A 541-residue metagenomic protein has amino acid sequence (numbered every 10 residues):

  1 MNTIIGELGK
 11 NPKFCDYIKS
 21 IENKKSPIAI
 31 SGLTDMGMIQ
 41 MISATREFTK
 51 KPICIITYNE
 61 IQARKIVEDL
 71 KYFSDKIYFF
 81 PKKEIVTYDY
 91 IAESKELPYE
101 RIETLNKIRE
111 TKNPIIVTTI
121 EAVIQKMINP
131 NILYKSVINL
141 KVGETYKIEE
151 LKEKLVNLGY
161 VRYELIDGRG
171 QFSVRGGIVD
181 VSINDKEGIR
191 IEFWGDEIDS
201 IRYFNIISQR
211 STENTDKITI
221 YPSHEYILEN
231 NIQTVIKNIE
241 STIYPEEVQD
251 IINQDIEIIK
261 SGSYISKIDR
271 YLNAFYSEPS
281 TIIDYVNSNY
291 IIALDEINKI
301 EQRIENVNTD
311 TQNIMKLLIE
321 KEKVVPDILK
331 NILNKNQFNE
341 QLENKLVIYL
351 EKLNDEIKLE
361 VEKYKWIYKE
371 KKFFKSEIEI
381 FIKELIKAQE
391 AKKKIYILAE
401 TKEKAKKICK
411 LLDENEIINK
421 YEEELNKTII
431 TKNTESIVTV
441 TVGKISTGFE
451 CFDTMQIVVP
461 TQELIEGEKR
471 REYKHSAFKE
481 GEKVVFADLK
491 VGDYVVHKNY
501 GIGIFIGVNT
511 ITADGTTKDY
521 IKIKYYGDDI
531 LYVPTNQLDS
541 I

Functional and structural regions predicted by a protein language model:
M1-I541: ASCE RecA-like P-loop NTPase motor cores that couple ATP hydrolysis to mechanical translocation on nucleic acids
